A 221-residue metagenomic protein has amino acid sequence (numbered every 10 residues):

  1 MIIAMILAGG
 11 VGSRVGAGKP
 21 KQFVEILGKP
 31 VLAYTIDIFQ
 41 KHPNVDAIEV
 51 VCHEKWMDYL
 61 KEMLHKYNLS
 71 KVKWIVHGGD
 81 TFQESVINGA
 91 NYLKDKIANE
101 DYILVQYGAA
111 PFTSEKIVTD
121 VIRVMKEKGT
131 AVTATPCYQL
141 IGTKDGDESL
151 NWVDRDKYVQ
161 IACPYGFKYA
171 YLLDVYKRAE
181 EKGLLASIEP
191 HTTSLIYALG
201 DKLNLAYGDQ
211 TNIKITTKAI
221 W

Functional and structural regions predicted by a protein language model:
I2-M57: N-terminal glycine-rich phosphate-binding loop and ensuing alpha1 helix
I6, L32, G89, Y107 (+3 more regions): Residue-level signal for inorganic ion chemistry
E25, F112, W152, G166 (+1 more regions): Short aromatic/basic micro-patch
A33-E100, K182: Conserved N-terminal catalytic core of the sugar/cofactor nucleotidyltransferase
D46-I48, G129-T130, K202: Residues at the starts of beta-strands that form the adenosine-phosphate
M57, V86, V118, A134 (+3 more regions): A general structural signal for well-ordered alpha-helical segments in protein cores
W74, T81-K144, E148, A162: Conserved beta-loop-beta/alpha segment of the NTase-like Rossmann-fold superfamily that binds/positions NTPs
V159-W221: Conserved alpha/beta core of the MobA/IspD/sugar-nucleotide pyrophosphorylase nucleotidyltransferase superfamily
